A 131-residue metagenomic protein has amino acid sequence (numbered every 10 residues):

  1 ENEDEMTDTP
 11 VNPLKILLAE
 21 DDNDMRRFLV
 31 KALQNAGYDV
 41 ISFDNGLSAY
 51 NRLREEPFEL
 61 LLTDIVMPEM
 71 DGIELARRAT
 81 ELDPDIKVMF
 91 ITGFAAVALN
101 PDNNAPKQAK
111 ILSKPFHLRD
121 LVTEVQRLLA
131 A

Functional and structural regions predicted by a protein language model:
E1-L17, R77, R119-A131: Non-catalytic signal-transmission and effector/linker regions of two-component phosphorelay proteins
E20: Conserved acidic carboxylate
D24-N35: Charged docking surfaces used in two-component/phosphorelay signaling
G37-D44, R52: Short hydrophobic/Thr-rich beta-strand motif most characteristic of the beta2 strand and flanking loop of CheY-like
N45-S48, D71-L75: Acidic catalytic/metal-coordinating carboxylates
D64: Active-site residues of response regulator receiver
M67: Receiver (REC) domain active-site loop signature in two-component systems and cognate sites in sensor histidine kinases
E74, R78, K87, F94-S113 (+1 more regions): Alpha4 helix (beta4-alpha4-beta5 surface) of REC/receiver domains from two-component response regulators
